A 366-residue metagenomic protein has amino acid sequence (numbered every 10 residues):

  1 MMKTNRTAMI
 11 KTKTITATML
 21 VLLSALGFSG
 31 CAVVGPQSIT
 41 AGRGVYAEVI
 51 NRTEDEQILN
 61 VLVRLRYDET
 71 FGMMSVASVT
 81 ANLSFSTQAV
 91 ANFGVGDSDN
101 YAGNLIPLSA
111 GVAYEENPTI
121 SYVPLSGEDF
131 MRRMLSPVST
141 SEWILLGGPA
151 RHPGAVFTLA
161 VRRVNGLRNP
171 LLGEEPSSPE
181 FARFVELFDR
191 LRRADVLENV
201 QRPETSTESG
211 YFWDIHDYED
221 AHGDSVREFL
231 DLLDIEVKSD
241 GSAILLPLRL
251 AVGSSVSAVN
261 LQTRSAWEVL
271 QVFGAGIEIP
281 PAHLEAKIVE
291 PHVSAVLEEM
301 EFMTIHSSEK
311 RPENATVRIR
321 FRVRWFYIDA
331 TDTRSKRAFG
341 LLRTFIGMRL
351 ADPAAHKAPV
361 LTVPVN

Functional and structural regions predicted by a protein language model:
M2-M19: Bacterial N-terminal signal peptides that target proteins for export
T14-L20, Y46, E313: Generic hydrophobic-segment detector
L22-A25: N-terminal start and proteolytic maturation junction detector
G27-G30: C-terminal motif of bacterial Sec signal peptides marking the signal peptidase cleavage site
A32-N366: N-terminal amphipathic/basic membrane-interacting segments and domains, especially the gasdermin N-terminal
